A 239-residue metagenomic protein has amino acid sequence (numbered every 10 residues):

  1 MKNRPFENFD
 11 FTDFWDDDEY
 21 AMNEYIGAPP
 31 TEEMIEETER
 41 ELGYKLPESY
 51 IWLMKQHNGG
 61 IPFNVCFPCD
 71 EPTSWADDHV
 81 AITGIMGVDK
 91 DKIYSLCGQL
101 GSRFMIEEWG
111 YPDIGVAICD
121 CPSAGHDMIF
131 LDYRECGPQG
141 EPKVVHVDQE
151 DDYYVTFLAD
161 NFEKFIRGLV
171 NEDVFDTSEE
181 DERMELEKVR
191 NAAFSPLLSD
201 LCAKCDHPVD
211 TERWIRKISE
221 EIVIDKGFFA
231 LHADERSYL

Functional and structural regions predicted by a protein language model:
M1-A124, S199-D200, K204, E212 (+2 more regions): A surface-exposed partner-binding patch
S123-A124, C136-P138: Short strand-connecting beta-turns/loops that link adjacent beta-strands
H126-I129, G140-E141, Y153-T156: Short helix/loop capping segments that flank catalytic or ligand/cofactor-binding pockets
F130-G137, H146-V147: Low-complexity, glycine/alanine/valine/leucine- and proline-rich hydrophobic stretches
V145-D148, V155-D173: Compact, glycine/acidic-enriched structural inserts
S178: Eukaryote-biased recognition of electropositive, low-complexity segments and basic polyanion/acidic-motif-binding
E185-L201: Charged, amphipathic alpha-helical linkers/stalks
